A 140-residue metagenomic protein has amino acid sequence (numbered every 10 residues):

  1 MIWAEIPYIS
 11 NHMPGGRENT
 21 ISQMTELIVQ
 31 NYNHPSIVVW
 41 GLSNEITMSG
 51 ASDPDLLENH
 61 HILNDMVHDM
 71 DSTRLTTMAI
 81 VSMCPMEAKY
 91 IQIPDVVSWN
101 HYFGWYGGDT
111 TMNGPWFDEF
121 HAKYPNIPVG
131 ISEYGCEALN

Functional and structural regions predicted by a protein language model:
M1-P128, A138-N140: Active-site mouth of glycoside hydrolases
E133: Ligand-binding pocket scaffold of soluble enzyme catalytic domains
